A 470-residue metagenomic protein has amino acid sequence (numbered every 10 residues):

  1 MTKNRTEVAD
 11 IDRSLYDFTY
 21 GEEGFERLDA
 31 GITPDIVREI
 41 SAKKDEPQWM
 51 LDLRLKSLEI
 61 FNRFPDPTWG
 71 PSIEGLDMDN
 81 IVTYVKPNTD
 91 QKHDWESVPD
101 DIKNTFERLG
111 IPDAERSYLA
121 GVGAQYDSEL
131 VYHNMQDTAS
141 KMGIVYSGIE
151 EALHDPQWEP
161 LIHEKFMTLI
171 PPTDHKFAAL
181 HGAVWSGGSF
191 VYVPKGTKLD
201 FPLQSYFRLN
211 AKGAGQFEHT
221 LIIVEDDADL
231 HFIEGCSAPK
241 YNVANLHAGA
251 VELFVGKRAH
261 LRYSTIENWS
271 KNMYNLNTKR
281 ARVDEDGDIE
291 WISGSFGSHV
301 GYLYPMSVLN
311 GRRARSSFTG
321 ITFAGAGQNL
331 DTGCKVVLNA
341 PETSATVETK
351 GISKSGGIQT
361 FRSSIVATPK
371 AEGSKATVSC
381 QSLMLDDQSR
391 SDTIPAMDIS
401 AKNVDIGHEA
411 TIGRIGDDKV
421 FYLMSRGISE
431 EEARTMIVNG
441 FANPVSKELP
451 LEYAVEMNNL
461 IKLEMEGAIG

Functional and structural regions predicted by a protein language model:
T2-A250, F254, H260: Short, low-to-moderate order helix/coil transition modules at the start of elongated helical scaffolds
N62-P71, F441-L451: Short arginine-rich
N134, K141, V145-F421, S425-I428 (+1 more regions): Conserved beta-strand/loop scaffold segments within soluble protein domains that form the structured core and edges
